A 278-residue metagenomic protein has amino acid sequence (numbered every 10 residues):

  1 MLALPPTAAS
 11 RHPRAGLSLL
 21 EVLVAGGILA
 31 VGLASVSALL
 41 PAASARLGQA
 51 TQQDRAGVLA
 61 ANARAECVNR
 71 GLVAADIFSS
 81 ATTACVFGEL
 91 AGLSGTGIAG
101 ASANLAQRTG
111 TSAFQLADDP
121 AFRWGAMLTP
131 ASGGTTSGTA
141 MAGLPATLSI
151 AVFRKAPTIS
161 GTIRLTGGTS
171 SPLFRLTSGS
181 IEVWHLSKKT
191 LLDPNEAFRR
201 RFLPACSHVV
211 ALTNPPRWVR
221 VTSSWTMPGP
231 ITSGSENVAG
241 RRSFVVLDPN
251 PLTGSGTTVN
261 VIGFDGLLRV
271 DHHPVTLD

Functional and structural regions predicted by a protein language model:
M1-L17: N-terminal leader/signal peptides at the extreme start of proteins
R14-L17, L23-G27, V31, V36-D278: Flexible, low-complexity segments enriched in proline/glycine/serine and punctuated by aromatic residues
